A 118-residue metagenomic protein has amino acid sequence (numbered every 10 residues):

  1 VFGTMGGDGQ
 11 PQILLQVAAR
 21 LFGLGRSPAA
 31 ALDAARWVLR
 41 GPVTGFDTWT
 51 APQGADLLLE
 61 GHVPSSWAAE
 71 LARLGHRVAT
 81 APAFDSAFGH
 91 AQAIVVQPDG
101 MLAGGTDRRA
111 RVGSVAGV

Functional and structural regions predicted by a protein language model:
V1-F84: Proteins synthesized as precursors that undergo proteolytic processing into mature forms
S65, A69-V118: In a subset of proteins, long, contiguous C-terminal domains/tails are tracked
